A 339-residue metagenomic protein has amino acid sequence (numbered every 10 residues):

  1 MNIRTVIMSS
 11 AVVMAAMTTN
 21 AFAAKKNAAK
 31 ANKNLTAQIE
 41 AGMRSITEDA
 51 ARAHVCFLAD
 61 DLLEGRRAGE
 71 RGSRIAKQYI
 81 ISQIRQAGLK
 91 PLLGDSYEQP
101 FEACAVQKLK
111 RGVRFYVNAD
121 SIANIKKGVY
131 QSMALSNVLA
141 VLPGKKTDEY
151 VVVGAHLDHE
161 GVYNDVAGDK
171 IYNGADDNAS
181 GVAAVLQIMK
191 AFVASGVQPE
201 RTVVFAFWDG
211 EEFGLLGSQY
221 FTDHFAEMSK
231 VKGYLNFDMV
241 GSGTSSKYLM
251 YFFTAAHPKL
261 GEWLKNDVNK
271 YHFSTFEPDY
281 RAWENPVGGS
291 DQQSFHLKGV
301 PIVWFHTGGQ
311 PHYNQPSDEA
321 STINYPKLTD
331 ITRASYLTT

Functional and structural regions predicted by a protein language model:
M1-K30: Bacterial Sec-dependent N-terminal signal peptides
A23-L92, S96, L142-P143: N-terminal hydrophobic or amphipathic helices/low-complexity stretches enriched in small/hydrophobic/Pro/Gly
A37-S45, D61-R71, I125-V129, V166-N178 (+4 more regions): Second-shell loop/turn segments in exported
Q38, A194, P311-T339: His/Asp/Glu-rich mid-to-C-terminal helical/loop segments that flank catalytic regions of hydrolases
L58, I84, G128-N164: Acidic/His- and Gly-rich active-site-bordering loop/insert found across diverse amide/peptide-bond hydrolases
R66-V141: A non-catalytic alpha/beta surface segment that caps or lines the substrate-entry region of metallo-dependent hydrolase
V138-A140, V153-H159, Y163-G214, S335: Alpha-helical metal-binding/catalytic segments enriched in His/Glu/Asp
W208-T307: Metal-dependent peptidase/peptidase-like ectodomains
